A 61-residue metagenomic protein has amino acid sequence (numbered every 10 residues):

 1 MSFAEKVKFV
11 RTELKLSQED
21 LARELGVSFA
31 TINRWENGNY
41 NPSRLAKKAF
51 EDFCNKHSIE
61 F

Functional and structural regions predicted by a protein language model:
K6-D20: Short basic helix-loop element that most often maps to the first helix and adjoining turn of HTH DNA-binding modules
T12, R23, N55: Short polybasic/polar patches that bind polyanions
L16-N33: Short alpha-helical DNA-recognition segment
L45-F61: DNA major-groove recognition helix of helix-turn-helix/homeodomain DNA-binding modules
